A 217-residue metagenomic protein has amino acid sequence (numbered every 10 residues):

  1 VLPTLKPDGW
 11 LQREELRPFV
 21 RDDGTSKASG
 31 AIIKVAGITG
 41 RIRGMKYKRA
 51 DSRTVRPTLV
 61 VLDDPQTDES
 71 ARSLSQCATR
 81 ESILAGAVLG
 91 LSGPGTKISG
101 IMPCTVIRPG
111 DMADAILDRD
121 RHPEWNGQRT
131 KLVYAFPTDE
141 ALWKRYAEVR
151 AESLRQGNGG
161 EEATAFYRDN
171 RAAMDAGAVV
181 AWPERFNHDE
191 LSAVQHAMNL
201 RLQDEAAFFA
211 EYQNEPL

Functional and structural regions predicted by a protein language model:
V1-R41: Conserved nucleotide-state-sensing and coupling region of NTP-binding domains
K6-L11, D68-L217: Non-catalytic, compositionally simple segments
D22-D23, G44-K48, S70-L74: A short secondary-structure junction signal
S26-S29, V55, P123, E205: A generic structural signal for short, non-catalytic loop/turn and secondary-structure boundary residues
K27-A28, I42-T58: Short basic/glycine-enriched coil/helix segment immediately N-terminal to the Walker B
S29-I33, R56-L59, K97-I101: Loop/turn-to-beta-strand initiation segments
G37-T39, D64, C104: Short, structured patches in soluble enzyme cores that scaffold and shape functional sites
T58-D68: SF2 helicase catalytic motif II
